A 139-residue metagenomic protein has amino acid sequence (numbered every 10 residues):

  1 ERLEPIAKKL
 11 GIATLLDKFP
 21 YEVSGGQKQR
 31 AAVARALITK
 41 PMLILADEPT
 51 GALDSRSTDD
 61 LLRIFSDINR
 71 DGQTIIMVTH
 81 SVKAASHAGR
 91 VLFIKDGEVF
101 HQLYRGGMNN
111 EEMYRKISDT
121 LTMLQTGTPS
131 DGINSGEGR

Functional and structural regions predicted by a protein language model:
E1-T14: Conserved ABC ATPase "signature" region
K9, I64-M77: Conserved catalytic loops of ABC-family nucleotide-binding domains
F19-V23, Q27: Conserved ABC ATPase signature
V33: Hydrophobic anchor residue at the start of the ABC signature
I38-M42: A short, proline-enriched helix->beta-strand linker immediately N-terminal to the Walker B motif in ABC-type P-loop
I44-D47: Catalytic Walker B motif of ABC-type/P-loop ATPase nucleotide-binding domains
E98-T122: Conserved beta-strand-loop-alpha-helix hinge in the C-terminal portion of ABC ATPase nucleotide-binding domains
